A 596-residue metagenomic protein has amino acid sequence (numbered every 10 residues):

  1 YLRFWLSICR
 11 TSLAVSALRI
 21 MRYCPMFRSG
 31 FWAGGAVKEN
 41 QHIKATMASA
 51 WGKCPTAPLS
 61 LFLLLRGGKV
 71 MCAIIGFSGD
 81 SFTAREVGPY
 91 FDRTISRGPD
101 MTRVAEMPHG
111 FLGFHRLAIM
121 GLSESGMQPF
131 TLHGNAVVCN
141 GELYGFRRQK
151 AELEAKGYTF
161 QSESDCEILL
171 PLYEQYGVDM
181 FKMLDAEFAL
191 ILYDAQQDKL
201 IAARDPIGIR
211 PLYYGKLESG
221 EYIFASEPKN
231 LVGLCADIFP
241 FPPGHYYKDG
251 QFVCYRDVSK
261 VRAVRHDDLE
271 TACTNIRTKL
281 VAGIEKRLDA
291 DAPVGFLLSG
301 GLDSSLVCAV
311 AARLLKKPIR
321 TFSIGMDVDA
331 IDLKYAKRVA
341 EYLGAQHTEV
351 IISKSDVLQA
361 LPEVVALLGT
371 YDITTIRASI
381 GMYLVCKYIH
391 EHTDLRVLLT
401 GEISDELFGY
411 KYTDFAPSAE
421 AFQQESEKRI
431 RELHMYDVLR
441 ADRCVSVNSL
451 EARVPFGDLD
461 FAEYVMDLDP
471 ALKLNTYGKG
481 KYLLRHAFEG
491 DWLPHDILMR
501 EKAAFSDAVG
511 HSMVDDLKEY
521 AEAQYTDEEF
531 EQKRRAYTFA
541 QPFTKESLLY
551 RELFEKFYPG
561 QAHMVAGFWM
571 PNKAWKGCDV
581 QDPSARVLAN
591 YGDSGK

Functional and structural regions predicted by a protein language model:
Y1, Y23, N40-H42: Intrinsic-disorder-associated, low-complexity terminal segments enriched in Asp/Asn/His/Tyr and depleted of Lys/Arg
R3-S12, S16-C24, R28-W32, S49 (+2 more regions): Low-acidity, Ser/Thr- and Arg-rich intrinsically disordered low-complexity segments
A33-G34, R66-G67: Intrinsically disordered, glycine-rich low-complexity segments
K38-N40, K44, K53, K69: Intrinsically disordered, low-complexity polyampholyte segments enriched for Lys and acidic residues
G67-V138, E142, P171-D267, R277-E285 (+4 more regions): N-terminal glutamine amidotransferase
K69-V70, S78-A84, A155, Q175 (+6 more regions): ATP-dependent adenylate-handling active sites, centered on carboxylate activation for C-N bond formation
C139-Q196, L297, D303-S304, C308 (+1 more regions): Short histidine
L153-E163, V178-M180, L231-D237, Y371-I373 (+1 more regions): Short, polar/flexible loop-turn hinges at active-site or ligand-entry regions and domain interfaces
